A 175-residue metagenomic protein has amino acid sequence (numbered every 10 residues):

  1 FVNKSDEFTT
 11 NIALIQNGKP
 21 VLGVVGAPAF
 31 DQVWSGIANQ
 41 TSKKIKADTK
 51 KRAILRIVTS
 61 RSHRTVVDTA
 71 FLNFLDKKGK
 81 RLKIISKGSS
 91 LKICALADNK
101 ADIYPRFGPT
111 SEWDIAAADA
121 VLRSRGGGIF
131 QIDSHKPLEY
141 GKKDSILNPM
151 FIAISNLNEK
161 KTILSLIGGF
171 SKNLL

Functional and structural regions predicted by a protein language model:
F1-Q40: DPxDG-like acidic metal-binding loop motif
V21, L55, D102: Conserved acidic residues
V25-G26, A47-T49, G141-D144: Short secondary-structure boundary/capping segments
P28, H63, G88-L91, T110 (+1 more regions): Short beta->alpha linker loops
D31-W34, L55, P149-F151: Small-molecule pocket liners
K44-D68, F74, K78-K87: Short loop->beta-strand "edge-of-pocket" segments that line small-molecule binding or catalytic clefts across diverse
N73-K77, I93-L175: Oxyanion/phosphate-interacting regions
